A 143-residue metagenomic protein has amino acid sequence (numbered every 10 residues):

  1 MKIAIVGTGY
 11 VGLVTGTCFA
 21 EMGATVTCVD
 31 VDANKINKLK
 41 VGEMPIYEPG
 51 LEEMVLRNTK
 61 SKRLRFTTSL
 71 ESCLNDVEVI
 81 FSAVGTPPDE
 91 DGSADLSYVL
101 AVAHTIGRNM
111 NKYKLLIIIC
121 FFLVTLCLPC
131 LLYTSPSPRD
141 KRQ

Functional and structural regions predicted by a protein language model:
M1-S135: Structural/interface elements that position substrates and couple domains in central-metabolism enzymes
Y133-Q143: Single conserved hydrophobic/aromatic residue that forms the stacking wall/gate of nucleotide- or nucleobase-binding
